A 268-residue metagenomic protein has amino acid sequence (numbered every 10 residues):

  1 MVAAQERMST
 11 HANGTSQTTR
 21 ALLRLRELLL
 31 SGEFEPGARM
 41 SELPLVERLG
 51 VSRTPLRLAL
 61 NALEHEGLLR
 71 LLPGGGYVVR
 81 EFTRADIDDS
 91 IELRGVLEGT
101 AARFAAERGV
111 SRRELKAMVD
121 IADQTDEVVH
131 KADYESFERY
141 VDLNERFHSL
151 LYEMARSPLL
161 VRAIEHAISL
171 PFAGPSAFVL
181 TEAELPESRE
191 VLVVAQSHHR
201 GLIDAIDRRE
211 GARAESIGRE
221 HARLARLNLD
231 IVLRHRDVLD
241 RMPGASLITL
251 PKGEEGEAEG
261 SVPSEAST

Functional and structural regions predicted by a protein language model:
M1-E107, R113, L159, R234-T268: Short linear motifs at protein or domain termini
S9-T10, R84-D88, A106-S111, H130-S136 (+1 more regions): A ubiquitous short alpha-helical element
N13, Q17, D86-D89, L93 (+4 more regions): Conserved acidic
N13, S176-T268: C-terminal all-alpha effector/ligand-binding and dimerization domain of prokaryotic HTH-type transcriptional repressors
T19, G95, V119, V193-S197: Amphipathic alpha-helical repeat elements characteristic of tetratricopeptide repeat
L30-F34, A102, A106-V110, H130-Y134 (+3 more regions): Short, flexible helix-adjacent loops and helix caps
L71-L72, N144, V194-Q196: Short, flexible turn/loop "capping" segments at secondary-structure junctions
R112-T181, H198-A205, R213-L227, L239: Conserved amphipathic alpha-helical segments that form helical-bundle/coiled-coil interaction surfaces
